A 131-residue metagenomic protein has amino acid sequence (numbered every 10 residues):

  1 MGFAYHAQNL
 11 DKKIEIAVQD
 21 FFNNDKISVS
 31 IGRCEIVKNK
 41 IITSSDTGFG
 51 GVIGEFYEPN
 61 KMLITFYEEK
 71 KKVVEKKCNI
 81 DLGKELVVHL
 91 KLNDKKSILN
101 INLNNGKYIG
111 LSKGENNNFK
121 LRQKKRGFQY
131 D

Functional and structural regions predicted by a protein language model:
G2-D131: Terminal leader/tail segments of proteins
